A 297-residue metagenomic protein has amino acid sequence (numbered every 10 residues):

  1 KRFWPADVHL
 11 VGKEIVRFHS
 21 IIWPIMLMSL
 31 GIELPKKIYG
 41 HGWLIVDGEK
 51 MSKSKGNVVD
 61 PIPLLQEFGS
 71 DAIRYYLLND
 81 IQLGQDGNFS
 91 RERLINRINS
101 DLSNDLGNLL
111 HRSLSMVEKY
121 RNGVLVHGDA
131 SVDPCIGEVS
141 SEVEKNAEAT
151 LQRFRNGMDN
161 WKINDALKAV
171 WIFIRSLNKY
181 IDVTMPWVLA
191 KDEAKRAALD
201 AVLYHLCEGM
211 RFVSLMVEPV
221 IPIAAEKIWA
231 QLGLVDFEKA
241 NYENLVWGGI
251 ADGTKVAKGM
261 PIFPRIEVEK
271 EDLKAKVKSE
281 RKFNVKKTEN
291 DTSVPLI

Functional and structural regions predicted by a protein language model:
K1-Y75, E92-M116, D200-E218, W229-A230: Structured ligand/cofactor/substrate-binding pocket environments in proteins
L10, N88-L102, A149-K168: Extended, non-catalytic structural segments that build the interaction scaffolds of large macromolecular assemblies
S29-E33, S115-V126, W161-I163, P219-I223: Surface-exposed helix-capping loop/turn segments at secondary-structure junctions
H41, N79-D80, A169, F173 (+1 more regions): Short acidic/histidine-centered micro-motifs embedded in hydrophobic/aromatic stretches that mark compact functional
G42-V132, V235-K270: Catalytic adenosine-cofactor/nucleotide-binding cores of aminoacyl-tRNA synthetases and other
N57, G87, N146-T150, G209: N-terminal alpha-helical segment
L110-F154, I174-K195, L199: Conserved, charged catalytic cores of large soluble enzymes
N156, W161, W171-I297: Basic, alpha-helical terminal appendages of large translation-related enzymes
